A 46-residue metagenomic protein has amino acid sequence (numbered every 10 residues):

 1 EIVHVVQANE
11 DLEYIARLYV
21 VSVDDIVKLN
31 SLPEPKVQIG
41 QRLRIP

Functional and structural regions predicted by a protein language model:
E1-D24, V37-R44: Primarily a LysM-type cell-wall glycan-binding module
V27-P33: Short acidic beta-strand-loop surface patches of small beta-rich interaction domains
